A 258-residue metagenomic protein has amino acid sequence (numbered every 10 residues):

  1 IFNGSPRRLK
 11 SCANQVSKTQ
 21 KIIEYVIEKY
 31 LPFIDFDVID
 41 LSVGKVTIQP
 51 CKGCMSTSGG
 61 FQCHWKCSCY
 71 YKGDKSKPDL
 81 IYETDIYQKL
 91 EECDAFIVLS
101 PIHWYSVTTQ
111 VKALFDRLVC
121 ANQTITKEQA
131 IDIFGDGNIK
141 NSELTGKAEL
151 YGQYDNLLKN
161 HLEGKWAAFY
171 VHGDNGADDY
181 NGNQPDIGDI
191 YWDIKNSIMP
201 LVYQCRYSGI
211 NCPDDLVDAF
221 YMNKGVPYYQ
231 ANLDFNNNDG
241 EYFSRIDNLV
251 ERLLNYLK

Functional and structural regions predicted by a protein language model:
I1-A130, N232-K258: N-terminal beta1-alpha1-beta2 submodule of the flavodoxin-like/Rossmannoid cofactor-binding fold
F2, D37-I39, I97, W166-V171 (+2 more regions): Hydrophobic/aromatic beta-strand patches that form the interior of the parallel beta-sheet core in alpha/beta enzyme
K10-A13, D179-Q184, Y229-Q230: Short acidic, glycine/proline-rich loop/turn micro-motifs
S17-L31, W192-N211: Short, solvent-exposed amphipathic alpha-helices that sit in or adjacent to ligand/effector-binding or catalytic
L41-I48, N175, M222-G225: Short, internal active-site loops enriched in acidic
Y70-Q204: Helix-loop-strand module that forms the ligand-binding subsite of alpha/beta enzymes
P200-Q230: Mobile beta-alpha loop/short-helix "lid" or hinge segments that flank ligand
